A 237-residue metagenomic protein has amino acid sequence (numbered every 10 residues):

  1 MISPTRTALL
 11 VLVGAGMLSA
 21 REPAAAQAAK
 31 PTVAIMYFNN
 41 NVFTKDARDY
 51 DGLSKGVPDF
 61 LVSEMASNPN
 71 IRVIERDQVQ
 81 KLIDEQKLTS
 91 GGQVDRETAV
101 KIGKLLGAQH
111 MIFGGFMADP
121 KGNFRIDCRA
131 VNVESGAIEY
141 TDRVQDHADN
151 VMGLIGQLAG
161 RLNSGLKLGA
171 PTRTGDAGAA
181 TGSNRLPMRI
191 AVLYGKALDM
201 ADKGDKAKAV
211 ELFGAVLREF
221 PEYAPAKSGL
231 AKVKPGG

Functional and structural regions predicted by a protein language model:
A28-R96, M111-P120, E139: Short beta-strand->alpha-helix linker/helix-N-cap micro-motif that forms a surface specificity/interaction loop
E85, T89-P187: Catalytic-center loop of serine/cysteine hydrolases
G182-A201: Alpha-helical tetratricopeptide repeat
